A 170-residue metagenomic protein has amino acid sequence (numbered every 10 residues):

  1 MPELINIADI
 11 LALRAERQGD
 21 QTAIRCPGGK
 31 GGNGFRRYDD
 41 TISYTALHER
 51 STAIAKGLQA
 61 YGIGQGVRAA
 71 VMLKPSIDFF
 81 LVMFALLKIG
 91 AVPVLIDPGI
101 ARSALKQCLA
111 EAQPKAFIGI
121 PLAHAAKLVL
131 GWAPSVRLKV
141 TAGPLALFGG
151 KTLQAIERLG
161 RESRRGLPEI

Functional and structural regions predicted by a protein language model:
M1-L11, E16, P27: Flexible, non-catalytic linker and terminal segments flanking ANL/adenylate-forming cores
E3, D20-F84, A101-K106, A155-R158: Conserved AMP-binding/adenylate-forming core of the ANL superfamily
G28-R36, D40, L122-I170: ANL superfamily adenylate-forming
G90: Structured binding elements
I96-P98: Short beta->alpha connector loops at strand-helix junctions that form conserved, small/polar/Pro-enriched
Q113-P114: Proline-aspartate-enriched helix->loop->beta-strand connector
